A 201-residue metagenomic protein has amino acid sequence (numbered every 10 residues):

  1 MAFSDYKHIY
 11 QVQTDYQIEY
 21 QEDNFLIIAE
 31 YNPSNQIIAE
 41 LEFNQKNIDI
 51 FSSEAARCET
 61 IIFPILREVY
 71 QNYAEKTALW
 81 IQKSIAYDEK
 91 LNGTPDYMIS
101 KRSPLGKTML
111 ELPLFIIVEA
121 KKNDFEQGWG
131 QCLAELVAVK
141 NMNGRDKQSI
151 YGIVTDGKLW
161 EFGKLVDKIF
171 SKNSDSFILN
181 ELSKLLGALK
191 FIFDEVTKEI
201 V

Functional and structural regions predicted by a protein language model:
A2-F3, Y16-Q21, L26-S149, E161-V201: A short, conserved, highly charged catalytic patch centered on acidic carboxylates
Y151-V154: A short beta-strand->alpha-helix segment at the C-terminal rim of the class III nucleotidyl cyclase catalytic domain
K158: A generic "binding-loop/recognition-motif" signal
